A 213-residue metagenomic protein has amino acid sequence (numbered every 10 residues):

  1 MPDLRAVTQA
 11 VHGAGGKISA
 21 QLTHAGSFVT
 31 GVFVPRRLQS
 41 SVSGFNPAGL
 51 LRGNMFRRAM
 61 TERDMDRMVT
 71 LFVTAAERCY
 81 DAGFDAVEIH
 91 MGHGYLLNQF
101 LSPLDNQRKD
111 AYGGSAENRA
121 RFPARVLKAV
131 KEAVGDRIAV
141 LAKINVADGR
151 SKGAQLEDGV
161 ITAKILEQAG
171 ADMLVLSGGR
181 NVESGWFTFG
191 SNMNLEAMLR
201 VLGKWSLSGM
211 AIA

Functional and structural regions predicted by a protein language model:
M1-A213: Flavin-dependent oxidoreductase catalytic cores
